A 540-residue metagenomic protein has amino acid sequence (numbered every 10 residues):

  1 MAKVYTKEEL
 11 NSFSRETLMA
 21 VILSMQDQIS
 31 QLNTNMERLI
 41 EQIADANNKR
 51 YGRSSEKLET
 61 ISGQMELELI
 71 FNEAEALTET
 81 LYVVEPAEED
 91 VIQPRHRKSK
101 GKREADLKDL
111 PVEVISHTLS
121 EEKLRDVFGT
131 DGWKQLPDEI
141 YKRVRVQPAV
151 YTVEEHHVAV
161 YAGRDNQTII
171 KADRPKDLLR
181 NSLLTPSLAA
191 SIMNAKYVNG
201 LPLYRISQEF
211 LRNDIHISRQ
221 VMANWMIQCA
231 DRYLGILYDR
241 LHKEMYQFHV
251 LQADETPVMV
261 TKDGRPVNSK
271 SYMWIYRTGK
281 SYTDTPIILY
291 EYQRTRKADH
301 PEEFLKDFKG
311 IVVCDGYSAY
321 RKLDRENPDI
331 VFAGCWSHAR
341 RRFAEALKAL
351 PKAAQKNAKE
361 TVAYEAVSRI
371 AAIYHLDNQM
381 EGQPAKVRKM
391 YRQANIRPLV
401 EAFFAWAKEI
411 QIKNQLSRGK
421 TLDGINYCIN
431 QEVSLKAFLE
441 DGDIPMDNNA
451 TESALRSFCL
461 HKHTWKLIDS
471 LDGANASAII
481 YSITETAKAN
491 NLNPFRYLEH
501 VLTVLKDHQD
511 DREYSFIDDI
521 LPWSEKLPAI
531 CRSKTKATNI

Functional and structural regions predicted by a protein language model:
M1-R180, A223, Q252-A253, M259 (+2 more regions): Short, flexible loop/hinge motifs at secondary-structure junctions
A2-E8, V160-A162, Q167-I540: Catalytic center-proximal scaffold of phosphoryl-transfer enzymes
